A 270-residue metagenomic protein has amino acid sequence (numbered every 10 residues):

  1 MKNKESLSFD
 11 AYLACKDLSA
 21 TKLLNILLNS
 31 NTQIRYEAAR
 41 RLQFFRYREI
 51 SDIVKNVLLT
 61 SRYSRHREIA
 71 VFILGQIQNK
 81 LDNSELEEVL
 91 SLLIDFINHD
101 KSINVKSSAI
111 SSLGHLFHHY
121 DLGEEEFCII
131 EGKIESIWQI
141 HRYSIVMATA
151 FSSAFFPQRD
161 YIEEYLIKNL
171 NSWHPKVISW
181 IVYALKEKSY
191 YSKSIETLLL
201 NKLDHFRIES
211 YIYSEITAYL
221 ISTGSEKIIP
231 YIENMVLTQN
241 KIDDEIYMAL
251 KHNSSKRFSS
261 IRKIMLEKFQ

Functional and structural regions predicted by a protein language model:
M1-N3, H66, V105, G132 (+5 more regions): Generic cytosolic/nucleocytoplasmic N-terminal low-complexity/intrinsically disordered segments
K2-C15, Q33-Y47, R65-S84, I103-G123 (+4 more regions): Structural detector for internal amphipathic alpha-helices that build alpha-solenoid repeat scaffolds
L13-I26, Y47-L59, N79-I97, H119-I137 (+4 more regions): Amphipathic alpha-helical scaffolding segments comprising HEAT/armadillo-like alpha-solenoid repeats
S30-N31, R62-Y63, K101-S102, H141-Y143 (+3 more regions): Short inter-helical turns and helix N-cap capping residues of alpha-solenoid HEAT/ARM repeat scaffolds
V236-I242, I246-Q270: Hydrophilic extracytoplasmic domains
